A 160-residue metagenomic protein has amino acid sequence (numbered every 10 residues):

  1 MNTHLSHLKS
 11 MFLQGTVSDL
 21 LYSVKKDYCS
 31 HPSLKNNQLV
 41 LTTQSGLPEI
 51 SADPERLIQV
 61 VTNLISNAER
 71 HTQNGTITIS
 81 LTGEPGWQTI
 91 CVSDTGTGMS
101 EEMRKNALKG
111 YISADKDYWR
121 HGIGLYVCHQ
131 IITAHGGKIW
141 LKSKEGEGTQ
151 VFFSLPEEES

Functional and structural regions predicted by a protein language model:
L5-M11, E49-A52: Conserved micro-motifs of the catalytic ATP-binding
L13-Q14, Q38-P48: Conserved catalytic submotifs in the C-terminal HATPase_c
A68-E69: Short helix-loop "hinge" at the ATP-lid/N-box region of the Bergerat-fold HATPase_c
T76-G86: Short beta-strand/loop element within the Bergerat-fold HATPase_c
M99-Y111: Short conserved segment of the HATPase_c
G124, C128: Short alpha-helical Gxxx[C/S/T] motif in the catalytic ATP-binding
